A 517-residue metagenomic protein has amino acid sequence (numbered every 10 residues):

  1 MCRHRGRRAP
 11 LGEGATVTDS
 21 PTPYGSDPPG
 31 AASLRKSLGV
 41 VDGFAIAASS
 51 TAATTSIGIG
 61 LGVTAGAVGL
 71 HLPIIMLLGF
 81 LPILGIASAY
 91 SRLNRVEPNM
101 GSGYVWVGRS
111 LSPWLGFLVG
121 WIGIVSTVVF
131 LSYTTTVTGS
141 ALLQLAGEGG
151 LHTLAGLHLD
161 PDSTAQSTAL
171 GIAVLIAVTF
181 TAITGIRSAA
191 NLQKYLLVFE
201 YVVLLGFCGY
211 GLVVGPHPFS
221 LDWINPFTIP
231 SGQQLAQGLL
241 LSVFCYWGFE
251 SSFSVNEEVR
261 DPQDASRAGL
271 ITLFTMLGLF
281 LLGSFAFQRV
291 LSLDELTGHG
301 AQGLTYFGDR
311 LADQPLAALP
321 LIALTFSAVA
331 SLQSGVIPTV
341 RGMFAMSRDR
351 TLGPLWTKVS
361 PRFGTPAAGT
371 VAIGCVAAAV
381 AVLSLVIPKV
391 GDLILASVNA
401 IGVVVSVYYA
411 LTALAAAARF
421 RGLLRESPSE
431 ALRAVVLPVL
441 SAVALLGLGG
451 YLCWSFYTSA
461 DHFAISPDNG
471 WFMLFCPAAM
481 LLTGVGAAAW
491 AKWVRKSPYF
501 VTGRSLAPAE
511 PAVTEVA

Functional and structural regions predicted by a protein language model:
C2-L61, G66-H71, I83-S88, W223 (+1 more regions): Membrane-interface "cap" regions at the ends of multi-pass membrane proteins
S20, Q166-V214, A268-L273, V404-Y409 (+3 more regions): Membrane-interface loop-to-helix entry segments
G25, P29-A32, L72-P73, G149-Q166 (+1 more regions): Helix-loop-helix junctions that connect adjacent transmembrane segments in multi-pass membrane transporters
P28-S140, V243, S252, T458-I465 (+1 more regions): Transmembrane helix-boundary motif of multi-pass solute transporters/channels
L34, W356-F363, S406-Y457, D468-M473: C-terminal membrane-solvent junction of multi-pass transporters and transport-like membrane proteins
V63, L84-L175, F180-I183, T325-G342 (+1 more regions): Hydrophobic transmembrane alpha-helices that form the core helical bundles of multi-pass secondary transporters
V105-V107, S112, Q144-L151, L270-V336 (+1 more regions): TM-loop-TM module centered on a large, flexible mid-protein loop between adjacent transmembrane helices in multi-pass
G108, T136-Q166, V198, E258-P262 (+4 more regions): Helix-loop-helix connectors at the membrane interface of multi-pass transporters/channels
